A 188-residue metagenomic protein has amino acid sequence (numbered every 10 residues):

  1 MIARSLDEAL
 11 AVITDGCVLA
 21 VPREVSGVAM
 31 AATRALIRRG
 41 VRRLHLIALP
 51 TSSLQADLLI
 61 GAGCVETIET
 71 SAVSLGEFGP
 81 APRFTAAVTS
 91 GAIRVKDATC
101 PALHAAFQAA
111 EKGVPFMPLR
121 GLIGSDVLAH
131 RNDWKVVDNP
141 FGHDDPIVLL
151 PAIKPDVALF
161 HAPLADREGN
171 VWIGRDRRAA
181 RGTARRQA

Functional and structural regions predicted by a protein language model:
M1-A188: Conserved alpha/beta enzyme-core scaffold
